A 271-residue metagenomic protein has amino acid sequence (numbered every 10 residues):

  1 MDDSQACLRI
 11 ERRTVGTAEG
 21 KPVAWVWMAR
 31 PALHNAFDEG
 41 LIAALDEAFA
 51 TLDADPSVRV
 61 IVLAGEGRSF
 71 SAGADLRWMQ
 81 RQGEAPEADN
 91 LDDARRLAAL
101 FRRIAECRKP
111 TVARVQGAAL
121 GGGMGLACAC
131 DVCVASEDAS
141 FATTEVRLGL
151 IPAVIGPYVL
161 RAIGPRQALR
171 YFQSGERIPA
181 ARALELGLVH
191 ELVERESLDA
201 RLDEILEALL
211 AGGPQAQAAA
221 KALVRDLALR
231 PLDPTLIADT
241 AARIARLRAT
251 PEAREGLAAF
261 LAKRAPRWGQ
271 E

Functional and structural regions predicted by a protein language model:
M1-E66, R102, D199: Conserved CoA-thioester-binding segment of acyl-CoA-metabolizing enzymes
M1-W25, A29, R177-L210, A218-L229 (+1 more regions): Amphipathic alpha-helical segments at domain termini/boundaries
V26, R30, L45, L63 (+6 more regions): Terminal peptide-recognition signature
A43, G65-R103, A119, P231: Glycine- (often His-adjacent) and acidic-residue-rich active-site loop that binds/positions the CoA thioester
G67-A72, A119-G121, A142, V224 (+1 more regions): Short, active-site-adjacent cap segments at secondary-structure transitions
R102-Q217, T250, E255, R264: Crotonase-fold acyl-CoA enzyme core
Y171-F172, L223, L227-A228, A242-R248: Helix-loop "lid/cap" segments that line or gate small-molecule binding pockets
